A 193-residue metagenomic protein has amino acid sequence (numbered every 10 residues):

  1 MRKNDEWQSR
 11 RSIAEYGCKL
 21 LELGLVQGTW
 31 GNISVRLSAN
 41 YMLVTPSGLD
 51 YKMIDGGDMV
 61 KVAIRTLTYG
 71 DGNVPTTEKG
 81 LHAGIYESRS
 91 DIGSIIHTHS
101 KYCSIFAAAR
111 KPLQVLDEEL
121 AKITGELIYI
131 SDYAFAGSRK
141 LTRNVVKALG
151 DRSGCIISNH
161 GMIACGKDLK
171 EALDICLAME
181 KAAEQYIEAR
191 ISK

Functional and structural regions predicted by a protein language model:
M1-K193: Glycine-rich flexible loops
